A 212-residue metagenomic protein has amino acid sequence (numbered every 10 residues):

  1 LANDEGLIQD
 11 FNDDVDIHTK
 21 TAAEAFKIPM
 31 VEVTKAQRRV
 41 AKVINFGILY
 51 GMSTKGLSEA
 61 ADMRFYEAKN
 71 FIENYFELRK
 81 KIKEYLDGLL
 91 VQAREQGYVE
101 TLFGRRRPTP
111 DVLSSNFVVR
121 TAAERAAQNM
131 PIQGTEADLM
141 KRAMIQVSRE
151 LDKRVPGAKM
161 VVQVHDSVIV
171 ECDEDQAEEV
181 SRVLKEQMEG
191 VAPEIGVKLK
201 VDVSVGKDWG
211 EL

Functional and structural regions predicted by a protein language model:
L1-L212: Conserved catalytic core of nucleotide polymerization and phosphodiester-bond processing enzymes
